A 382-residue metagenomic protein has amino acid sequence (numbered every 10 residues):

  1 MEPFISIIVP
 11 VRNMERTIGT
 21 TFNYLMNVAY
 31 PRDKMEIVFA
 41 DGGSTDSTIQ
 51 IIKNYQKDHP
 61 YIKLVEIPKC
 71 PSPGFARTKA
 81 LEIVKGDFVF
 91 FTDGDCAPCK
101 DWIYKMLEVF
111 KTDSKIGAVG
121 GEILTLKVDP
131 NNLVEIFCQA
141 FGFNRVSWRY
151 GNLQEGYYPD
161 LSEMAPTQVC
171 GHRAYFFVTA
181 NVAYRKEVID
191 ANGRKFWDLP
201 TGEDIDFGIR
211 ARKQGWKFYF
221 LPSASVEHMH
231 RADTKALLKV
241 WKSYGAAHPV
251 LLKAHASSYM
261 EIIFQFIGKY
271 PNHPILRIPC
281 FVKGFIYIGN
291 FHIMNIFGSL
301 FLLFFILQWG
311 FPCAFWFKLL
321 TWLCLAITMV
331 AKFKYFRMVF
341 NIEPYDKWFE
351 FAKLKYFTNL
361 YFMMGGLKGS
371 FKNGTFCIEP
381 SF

Functional and structural regions predicted by a protein language model:
M14-V28: Short, well-formed alpha-helical segments that are part of the catalytic scaffolds of diverse glycosyltransferases
Y24, D41-Q50, K69, C96: A conserved acidic beta->alpha catalytic loop
I67-V84, K105: Glycine-rich, basic loop-to-helix element that forms the pyrophosphate-binding segment of sugar-nucleotide handling
V89: Short aromatic/hydrophobic "clamp" motif used to bind/position activated sugar donors
D101-R149: Conserved donor NDP-sugar-binding/catalytic core segment of glycosyltransferases
G120, T125-K127, D206-P279: Catalytic donor/gating beta->alpha subdomain of glycosyltransferases that bind UDP-sugars
W148-A183, L199-P200, D206: A recurrent flexible, glycine/aromatic-enriched loop bordering the glycosyltransferase active site that acts as
N290-G369: Membrane-embedded multi-pass helical conduit in multi-pass membrane proteins, especially envelope-biosynthetic
